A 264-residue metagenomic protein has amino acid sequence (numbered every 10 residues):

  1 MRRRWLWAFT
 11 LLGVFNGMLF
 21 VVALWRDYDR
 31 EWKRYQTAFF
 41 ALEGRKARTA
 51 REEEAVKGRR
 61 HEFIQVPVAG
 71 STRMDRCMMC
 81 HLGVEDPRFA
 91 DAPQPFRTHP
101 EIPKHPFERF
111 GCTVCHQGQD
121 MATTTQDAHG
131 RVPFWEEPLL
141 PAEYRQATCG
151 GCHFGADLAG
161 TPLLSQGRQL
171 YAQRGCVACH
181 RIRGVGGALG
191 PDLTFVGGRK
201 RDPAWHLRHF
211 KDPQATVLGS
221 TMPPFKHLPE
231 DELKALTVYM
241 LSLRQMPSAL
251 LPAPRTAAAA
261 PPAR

Functional and structural regions predicted by a protein language model:
M1-P103, W135-P138, D231, L241-R264: N-terminal export/targeting leaders of redox proteins
P100-G151, A156-Q169, Q173-Q245: Extracytoplasmic electron-transfer domains, predominantly the class I c-type cytochrome c fold
